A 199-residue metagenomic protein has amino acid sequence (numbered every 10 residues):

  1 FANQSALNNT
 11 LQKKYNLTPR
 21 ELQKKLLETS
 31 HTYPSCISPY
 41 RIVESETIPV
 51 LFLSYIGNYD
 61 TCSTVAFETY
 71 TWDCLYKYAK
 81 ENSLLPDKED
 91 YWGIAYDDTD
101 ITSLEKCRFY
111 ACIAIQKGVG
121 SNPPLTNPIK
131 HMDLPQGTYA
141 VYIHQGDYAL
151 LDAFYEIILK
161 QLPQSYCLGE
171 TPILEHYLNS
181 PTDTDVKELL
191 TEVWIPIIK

Functional and structural regions predicted by a protein language model:
F1-K199: A solvent-exposed interaction/effector surface
